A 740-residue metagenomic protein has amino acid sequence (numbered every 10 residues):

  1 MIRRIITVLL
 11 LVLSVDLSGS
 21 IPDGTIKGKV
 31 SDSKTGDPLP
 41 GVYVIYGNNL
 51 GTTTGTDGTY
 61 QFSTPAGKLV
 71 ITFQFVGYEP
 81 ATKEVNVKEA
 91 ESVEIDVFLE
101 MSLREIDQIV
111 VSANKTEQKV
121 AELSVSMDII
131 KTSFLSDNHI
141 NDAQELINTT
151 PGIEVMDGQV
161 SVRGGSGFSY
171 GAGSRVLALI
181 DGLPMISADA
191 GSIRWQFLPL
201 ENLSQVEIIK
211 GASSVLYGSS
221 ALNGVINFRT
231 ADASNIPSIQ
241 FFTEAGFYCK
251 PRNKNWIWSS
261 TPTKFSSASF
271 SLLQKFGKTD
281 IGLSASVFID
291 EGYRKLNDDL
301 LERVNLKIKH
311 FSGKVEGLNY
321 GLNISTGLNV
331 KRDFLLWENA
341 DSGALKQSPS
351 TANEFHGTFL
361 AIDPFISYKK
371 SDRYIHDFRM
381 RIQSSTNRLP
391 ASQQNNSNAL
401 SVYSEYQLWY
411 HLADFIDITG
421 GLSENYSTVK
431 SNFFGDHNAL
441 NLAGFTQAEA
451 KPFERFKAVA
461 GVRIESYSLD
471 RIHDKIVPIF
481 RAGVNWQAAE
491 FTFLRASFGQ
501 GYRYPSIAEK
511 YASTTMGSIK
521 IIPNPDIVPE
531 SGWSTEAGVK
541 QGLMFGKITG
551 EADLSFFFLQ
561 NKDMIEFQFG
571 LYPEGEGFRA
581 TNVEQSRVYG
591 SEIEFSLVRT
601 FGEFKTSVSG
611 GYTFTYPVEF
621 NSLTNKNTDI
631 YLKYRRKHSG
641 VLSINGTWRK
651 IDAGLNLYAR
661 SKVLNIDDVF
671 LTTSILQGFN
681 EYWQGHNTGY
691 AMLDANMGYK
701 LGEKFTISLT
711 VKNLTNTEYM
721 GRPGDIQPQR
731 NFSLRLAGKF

Functional and structural regions predicted by a protein language model:
K29-T35, I45, Q74-Y78, K88 (+1 more regions): Short, acidic, small-residue-rich periplasmic hinge/interaction motif at the N-terminus of Gram-negative outer-membrane
Q61-S63, L183-G211: Short acidic/polar hinge/loop motifs at secondary-structure boundaries that mediate gating or recognition
Q144-L183, S187: Extracytoplasmic beta-strand/coil segments of soluble accessory domains associated with Gram-negative outer-membrane
F197-F242: A beta-strand signature from Gram-negative outer-membrane beta-barrel systems, especially the internal plug domain
F242, T549, S555-N561, R579-V669 (+1 more regions): Gram-negative outer-membrane beta-barrel transporters
T243, D377-N387, Q487, R495 (+2 more regions): Membrane-embedded beta-barrel scaffold of Gram-negative outer-membrane proteins
D290-N305, K309-H376, M380-S401: Flexible loop and strand-edge segments within Gram-negative outer membrane beta-barrel domains
I366, A413-T419, Y426-Q560, G611 (+2 more regions): Structural signature of Gram-negative outer-membrane beta-barrels, strongest in the C-terminal barrel of TonB-dependent
